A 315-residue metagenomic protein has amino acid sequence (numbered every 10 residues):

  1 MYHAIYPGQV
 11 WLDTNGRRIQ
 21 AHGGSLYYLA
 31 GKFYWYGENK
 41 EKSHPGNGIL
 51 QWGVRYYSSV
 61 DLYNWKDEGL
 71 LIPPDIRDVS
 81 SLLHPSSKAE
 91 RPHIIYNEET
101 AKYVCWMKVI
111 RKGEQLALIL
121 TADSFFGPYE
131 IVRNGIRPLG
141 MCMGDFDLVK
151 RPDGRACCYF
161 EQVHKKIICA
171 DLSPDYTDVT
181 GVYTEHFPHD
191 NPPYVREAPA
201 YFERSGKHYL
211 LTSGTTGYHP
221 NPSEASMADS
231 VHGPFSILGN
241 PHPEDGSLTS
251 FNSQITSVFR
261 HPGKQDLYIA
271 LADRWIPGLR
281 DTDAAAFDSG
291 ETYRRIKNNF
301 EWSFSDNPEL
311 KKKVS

Functional and structural regions predicted by a protein language model:
M1-S315: Carbohydrate-active catalytic/glycan-binding domains of CAZyme proteins, especially the secreted or lumenal ectodomains
